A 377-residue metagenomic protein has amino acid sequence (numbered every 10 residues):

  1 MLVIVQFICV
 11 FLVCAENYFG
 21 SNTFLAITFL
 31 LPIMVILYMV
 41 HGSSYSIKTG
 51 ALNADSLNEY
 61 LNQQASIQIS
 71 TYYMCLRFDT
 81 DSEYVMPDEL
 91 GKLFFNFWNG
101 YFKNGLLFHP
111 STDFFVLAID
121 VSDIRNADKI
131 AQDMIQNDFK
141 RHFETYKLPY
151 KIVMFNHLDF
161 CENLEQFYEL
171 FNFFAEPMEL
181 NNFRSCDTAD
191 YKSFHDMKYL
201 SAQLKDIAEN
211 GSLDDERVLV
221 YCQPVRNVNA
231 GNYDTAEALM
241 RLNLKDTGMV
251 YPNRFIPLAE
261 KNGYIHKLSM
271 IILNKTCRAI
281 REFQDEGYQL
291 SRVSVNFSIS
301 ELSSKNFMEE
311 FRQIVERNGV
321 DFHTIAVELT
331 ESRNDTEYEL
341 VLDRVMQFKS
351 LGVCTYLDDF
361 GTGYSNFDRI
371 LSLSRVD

Functional and structural regions predicted by a protein language model:
L2-I47: Interfacial "cap-and-anchor" motif at the non-cytosolic start of specific transmembrane alpha-helices
D55, E59, Q63-K92, F97-W98 (+2 more regions): Catalytic-site or vestigial catalytic-site microsegments of nucleotide-handling domains
D81-E83, A118-D128, E144-L170, D187-D196 (+3 more regions): Catalytic strand-loop-helix junctions within cyclic-nucleotide turnover domains
L93-I124, V353-L357: Conserved helix-loop-beta segment at the catalytic/binding core of cyclic-nucleotide signaling proteins
L106-D120, Q136-D187, S291-S298, I325: A short glycine-enriched loop-to-beta-strand structural element that forms part of the catalytic core of nucleotide
K192-L258, N296, L357: Active-site core of bacterial EAL-family cyclic-dinucleotide phosphodiesterase domains
N232-E237, Y264-L340: Catalytic core of bacterial c-di-GMP phosphodiesterases, primarily the EAL and HD-GYP domains, capturing alpha-helical
R312-D377: The catalytic core of metal-dependent phosphodiesterases that act on cyclic dinucleotides
